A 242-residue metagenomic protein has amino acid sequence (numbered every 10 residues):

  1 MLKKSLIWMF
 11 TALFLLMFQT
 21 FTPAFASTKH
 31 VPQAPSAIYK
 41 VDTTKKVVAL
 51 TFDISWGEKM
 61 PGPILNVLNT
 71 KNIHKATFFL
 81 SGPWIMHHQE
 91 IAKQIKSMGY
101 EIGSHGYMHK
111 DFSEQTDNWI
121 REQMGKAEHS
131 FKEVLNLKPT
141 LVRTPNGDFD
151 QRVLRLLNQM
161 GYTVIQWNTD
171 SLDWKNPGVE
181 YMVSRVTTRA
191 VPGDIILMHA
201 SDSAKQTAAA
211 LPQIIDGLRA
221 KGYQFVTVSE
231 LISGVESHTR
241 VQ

Functional and structural regions predicted by a protein language model:
M1-T51, N66-T77, P192-Q242: Terminal accessory/targeting
Q19-F25, K46-T51, L80-M86, L137-T144 (+1 more regions): Short, mixed-charge, low-aromatic patches
K29-S113, W119, Q123-S130, P139: Active-site beta->alpha N-cap acidic-glycine motif
P63, Q94, K110-L197, S201-Q224 (+1 more regions): Catalytic domains of cell-wall/extracellular-matrix polysaccharide-remodeling enzymes, centered on de-N-acetylation
